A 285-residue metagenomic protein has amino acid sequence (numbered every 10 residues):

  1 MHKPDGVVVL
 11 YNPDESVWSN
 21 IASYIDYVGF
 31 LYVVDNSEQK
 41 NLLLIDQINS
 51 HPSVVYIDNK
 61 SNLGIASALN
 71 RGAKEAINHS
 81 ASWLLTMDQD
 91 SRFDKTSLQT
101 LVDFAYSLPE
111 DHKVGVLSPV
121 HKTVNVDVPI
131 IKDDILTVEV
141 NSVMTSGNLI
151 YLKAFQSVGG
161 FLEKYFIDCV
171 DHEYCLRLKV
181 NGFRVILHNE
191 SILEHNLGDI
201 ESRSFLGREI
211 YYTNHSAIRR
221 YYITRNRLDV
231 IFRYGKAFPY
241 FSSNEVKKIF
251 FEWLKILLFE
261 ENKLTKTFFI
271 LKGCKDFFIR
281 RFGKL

Functional and structural regions predicted by a protein language model:
V7-Y27, N41: Short, well-formed alpha-helical segments that are part of the catalytic scaffolds of diverse glycosyltransferases
V34-I45, S61, S91: A conserved acidic beta->alpha catalytic loop
K60-N78: Glycine-rich, basic loop-to-helix element that forms the pyrophosphate-binding segment of sugar-nucleotide handling
A81-D90: Short beta-strand-to-loop acidic/aromatic patch adjacent to the donor-nucleotide binding site
K95-I130: Conserved donor NDP-sugar-binding/catalytic core segment of glycosyltransferases
G147-G159: Conserved nucleotide-sugar donor-binding and metal-coordinating catalytic region shared by glycosyltransferases
A154, K164-L197: A short, conserved alpha-helix in the catalytic core of glycosyltransferases
F232-L285: Non-catalytic, C-terminal membrane-associated alpha-helical segments of glycosyltransferases
